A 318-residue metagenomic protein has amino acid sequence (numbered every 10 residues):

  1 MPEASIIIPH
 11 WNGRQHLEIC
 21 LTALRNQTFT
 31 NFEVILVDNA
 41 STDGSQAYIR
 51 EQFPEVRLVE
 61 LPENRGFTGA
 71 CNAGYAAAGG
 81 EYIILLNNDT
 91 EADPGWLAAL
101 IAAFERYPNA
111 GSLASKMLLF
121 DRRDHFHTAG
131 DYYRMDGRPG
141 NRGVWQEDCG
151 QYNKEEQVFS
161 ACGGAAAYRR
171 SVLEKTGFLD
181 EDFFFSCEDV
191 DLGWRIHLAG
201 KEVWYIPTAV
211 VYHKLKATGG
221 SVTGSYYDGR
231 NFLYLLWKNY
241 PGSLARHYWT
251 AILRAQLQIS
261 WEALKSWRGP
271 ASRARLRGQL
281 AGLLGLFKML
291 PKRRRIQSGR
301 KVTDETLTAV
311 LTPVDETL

Functional and structural regions predicted by a protein language model:
P2-S5, E33, D191: Cell-envelope/extracellular polymer assembly enzymes that use nucleotide-activated donors
T22-N31: Short, acidic, metal-binding catalytic loop of nucleotide-sugar glycosyltransferases
L61-A78, N88, A99: Glycine-rich, basic loop-to-helix element that forms the pyrophosphate-binding segment of sugar-nucleotide handling
I83: Short aromatic/hydrophobic "clamp" motif used to bind/position activated sugar donors
E91-R134: Conserved donor NDP-sugar-binding/catalytic core segment of glycosyltransferases
R134-F159: Short, flexible, basic/aromatic active-site loop/helix in glycosyltransferases
F159-V210: A short, conserved alpha-helix in the catalytic core of glycosyltransferases
V203-P291, E305-T308: Active-site-adjacent helix/loop segment of glycosyltransferases that harbors family-specific signature motifs
